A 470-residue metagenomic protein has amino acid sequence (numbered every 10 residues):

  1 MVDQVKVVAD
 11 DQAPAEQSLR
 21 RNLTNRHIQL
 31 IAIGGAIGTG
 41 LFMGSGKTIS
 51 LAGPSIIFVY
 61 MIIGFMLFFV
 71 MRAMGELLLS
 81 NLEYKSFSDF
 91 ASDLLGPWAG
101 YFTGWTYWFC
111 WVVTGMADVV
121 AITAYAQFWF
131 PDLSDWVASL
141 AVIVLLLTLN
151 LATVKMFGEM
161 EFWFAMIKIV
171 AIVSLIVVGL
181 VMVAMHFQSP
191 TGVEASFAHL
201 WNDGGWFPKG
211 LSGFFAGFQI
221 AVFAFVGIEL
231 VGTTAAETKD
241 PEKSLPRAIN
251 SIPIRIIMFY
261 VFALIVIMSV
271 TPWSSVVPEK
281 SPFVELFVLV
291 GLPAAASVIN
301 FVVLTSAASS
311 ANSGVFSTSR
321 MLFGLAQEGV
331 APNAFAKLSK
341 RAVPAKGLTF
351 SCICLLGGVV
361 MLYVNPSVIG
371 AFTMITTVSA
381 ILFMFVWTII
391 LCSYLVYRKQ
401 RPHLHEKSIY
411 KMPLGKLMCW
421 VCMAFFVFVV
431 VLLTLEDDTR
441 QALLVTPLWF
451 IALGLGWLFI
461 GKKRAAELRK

Functional and structural regions predicted by a protein language model:
M1-G46, S50-S55, F68-R72, E83-Y84 (+5 more regions): Membrane-interface "cap" regions at the ends of multi-pass membrane proteins
Q4-A15, D89-S92, V119-S139, A171-S174 (+4 more regions): Helix-loop-helix connectors at the membrane interface of multi-pass transporters/channels
P14-L19, I56-I57, P131-S134, M166-F301: Helix-loop-helix junctions that connect adjacent transmembrane segments in multi-pass membrane transporters
L19-R20, M43-A138, T148, I254-I257 (+2 more regions): Extracellular loop-to-transmembrane helix junctions
E83-Y84, T106-A121, F225-T238, A296-N333 (+3 more regions): Membrane-helix boundary/coupling elements in multi-pass transport proteins
D89-S92, G96, F128, W201 (+2 more regions): TM-loop-TM module centered on a large, flexible mid-protein loop between adjacent transmembrane helices in multi-pass
T123, W136-A195, V226, I249-P253 (+4 more regions): Membrane-interface loop-to-helix entry segments
W163-F164, A334-A345, M384-D438, E467-R469: C-terminal membrane-solvent junction of multi-pass transporters and transport-like membrane proteins
